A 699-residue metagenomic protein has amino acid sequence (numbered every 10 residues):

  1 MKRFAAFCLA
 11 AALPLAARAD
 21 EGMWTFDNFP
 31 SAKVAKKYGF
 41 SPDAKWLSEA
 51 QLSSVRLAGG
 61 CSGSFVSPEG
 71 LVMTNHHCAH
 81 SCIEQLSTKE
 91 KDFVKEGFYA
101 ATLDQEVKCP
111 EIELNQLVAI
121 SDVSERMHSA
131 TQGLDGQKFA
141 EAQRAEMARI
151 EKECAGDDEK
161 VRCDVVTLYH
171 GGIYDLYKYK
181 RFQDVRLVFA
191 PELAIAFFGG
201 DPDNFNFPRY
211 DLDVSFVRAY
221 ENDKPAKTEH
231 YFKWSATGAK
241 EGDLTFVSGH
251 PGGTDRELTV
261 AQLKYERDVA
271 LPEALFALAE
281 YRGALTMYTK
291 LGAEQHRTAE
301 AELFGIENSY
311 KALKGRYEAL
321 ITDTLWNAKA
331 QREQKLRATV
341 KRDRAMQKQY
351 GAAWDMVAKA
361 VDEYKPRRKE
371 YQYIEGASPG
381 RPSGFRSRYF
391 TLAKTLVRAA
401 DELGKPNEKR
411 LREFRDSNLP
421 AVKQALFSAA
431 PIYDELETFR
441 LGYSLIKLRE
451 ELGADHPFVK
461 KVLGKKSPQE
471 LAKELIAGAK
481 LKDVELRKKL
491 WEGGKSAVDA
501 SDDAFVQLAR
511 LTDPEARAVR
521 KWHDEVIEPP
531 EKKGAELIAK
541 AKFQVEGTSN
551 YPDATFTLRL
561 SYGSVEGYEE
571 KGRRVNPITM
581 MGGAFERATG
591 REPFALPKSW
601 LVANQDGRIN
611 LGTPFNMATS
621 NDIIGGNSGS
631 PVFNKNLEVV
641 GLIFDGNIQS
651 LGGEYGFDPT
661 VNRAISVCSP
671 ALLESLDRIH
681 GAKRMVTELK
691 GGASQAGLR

Functional and structural regions predicted by a protein language model:
K2-F4, C8, P14-R699: Terminal presequence/propeptide segments associated with secretion/organelle targeting and zymogen/polyprotein
